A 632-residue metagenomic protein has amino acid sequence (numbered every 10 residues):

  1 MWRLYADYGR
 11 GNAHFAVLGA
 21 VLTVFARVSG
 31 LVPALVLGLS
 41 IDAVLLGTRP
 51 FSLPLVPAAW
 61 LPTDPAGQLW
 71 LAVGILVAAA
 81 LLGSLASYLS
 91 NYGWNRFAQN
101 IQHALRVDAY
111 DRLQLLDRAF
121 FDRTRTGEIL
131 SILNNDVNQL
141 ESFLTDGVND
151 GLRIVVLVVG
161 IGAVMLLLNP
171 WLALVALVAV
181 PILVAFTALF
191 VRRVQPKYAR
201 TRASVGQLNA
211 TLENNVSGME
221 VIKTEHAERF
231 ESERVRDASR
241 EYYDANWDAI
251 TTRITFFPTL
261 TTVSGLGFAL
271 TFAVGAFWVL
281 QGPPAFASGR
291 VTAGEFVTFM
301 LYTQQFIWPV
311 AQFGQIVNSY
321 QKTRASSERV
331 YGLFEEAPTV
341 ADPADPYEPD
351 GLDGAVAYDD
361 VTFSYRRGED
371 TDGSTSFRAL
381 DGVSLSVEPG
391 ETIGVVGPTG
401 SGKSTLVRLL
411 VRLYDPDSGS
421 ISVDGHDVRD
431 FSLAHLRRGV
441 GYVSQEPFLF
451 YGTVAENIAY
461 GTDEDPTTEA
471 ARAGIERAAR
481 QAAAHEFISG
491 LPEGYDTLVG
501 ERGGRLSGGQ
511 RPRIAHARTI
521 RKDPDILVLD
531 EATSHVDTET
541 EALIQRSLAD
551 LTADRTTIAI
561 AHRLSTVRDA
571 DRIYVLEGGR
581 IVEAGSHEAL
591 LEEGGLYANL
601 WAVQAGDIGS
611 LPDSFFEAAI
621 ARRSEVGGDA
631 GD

Functional and structural regions predicted by a protein language model:
A6, R10-H14, R118, V137-L144 (+7 more regions): An intracellular "coupling" helix at the cytosolic face of ABC transporter transmembrane type-1 domains
G11, L18-F25, D146, D150-T201 (+2 more regions): Transmembrane helices of ABC transporter permease
A16-A86, L167, W171, G282-A287: Transmembrane helix-loop-helix hairpins at lipid-water interfaces of multipass membrane proteins, especially the type-1
V44-T48, V164-A176, T255, T259-E328: Helix-loop-helix
N100-A119, R125-N134, A199-E241, I307-G314 (+1 more regions): Short cytosolic helices in intracellular loops of multi-pass membrane proteins
V107, A355, S420-S422, D430 (+6 more regions): ABC ATPase nucleotide-binding domain helical subdomain, centered on the C-loop/LSGGQ "ABC signature"
F306-S374, D415-S422, R429, E464-E476 (+1 more regions): ABC transporter TMD-NBD coupling linker
G373, R568-D632: C-terminal portion of ABC ATPase nucleotide-binding domains
